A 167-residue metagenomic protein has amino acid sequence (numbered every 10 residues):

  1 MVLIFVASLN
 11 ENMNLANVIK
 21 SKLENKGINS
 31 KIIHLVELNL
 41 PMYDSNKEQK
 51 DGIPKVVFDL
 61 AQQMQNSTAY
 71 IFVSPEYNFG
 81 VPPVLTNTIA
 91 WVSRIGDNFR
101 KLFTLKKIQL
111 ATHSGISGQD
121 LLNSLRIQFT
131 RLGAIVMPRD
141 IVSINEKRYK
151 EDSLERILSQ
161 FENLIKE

Functional and structural regions predicted by a protein language model:
M1, K20, R131, I135-E167: Glycine-rich phosphate/pyrophosphate-binding loop and the adjoining helix
M1-I28: N-terminal beta1-alpha1 ligand-phosphate binding loop
L3-I4, I32, F72, L110: Structural beta-sheet core signal
A7-L9, L35, H113-G115: Cofactor-binding loop segments of dinucleotide-utilizing enzymes, especially the Rossmann-like FAD- and NAD(P)+-binding
N12, L40-M42, G118, E146: Generic structural signal for helix capping and beta-alpha/helix-loop junctions
N29-L35, M42, I135-I144: Short beta-strand elements in bilobed, periplasmic/extracellular small-molecule ligand-binding domains
V36-I53: N-terminal beta-loop-helix "entrance" segment that forms/cooperates in small-molecule cofactor or anionic ligand
G52-Q128: Helix-loop-strand module that forms the ligand-binding subsite of alpha/beta enzymes
